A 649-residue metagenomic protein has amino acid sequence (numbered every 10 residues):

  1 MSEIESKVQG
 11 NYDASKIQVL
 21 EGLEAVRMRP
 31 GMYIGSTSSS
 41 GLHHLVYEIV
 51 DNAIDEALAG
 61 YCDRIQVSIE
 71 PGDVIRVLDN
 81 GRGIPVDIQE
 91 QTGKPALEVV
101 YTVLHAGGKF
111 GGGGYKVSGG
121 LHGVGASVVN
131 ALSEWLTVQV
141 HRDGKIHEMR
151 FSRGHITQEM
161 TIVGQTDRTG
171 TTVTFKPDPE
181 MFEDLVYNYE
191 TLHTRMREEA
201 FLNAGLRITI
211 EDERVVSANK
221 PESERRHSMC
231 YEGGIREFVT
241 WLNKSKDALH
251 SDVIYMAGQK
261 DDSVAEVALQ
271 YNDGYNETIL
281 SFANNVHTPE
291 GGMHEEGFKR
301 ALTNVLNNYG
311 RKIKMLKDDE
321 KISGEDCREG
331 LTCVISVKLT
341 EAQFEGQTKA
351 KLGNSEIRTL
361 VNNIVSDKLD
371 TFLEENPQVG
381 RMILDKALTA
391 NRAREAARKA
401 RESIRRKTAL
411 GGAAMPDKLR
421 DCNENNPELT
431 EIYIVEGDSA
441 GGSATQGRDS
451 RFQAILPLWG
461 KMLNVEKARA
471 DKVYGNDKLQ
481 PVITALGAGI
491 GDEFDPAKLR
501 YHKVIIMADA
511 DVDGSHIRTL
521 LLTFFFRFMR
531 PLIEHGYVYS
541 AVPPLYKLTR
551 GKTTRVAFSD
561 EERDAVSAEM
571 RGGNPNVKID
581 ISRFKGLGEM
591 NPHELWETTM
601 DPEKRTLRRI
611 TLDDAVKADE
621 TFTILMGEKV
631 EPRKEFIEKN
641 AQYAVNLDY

Functional and structural regions predicted by a protein language model:
M1-D13, L23, Y47, D55-A57 (+12 more regions): GHKL-family ATPase ATP-binding module
S15-M28: Mature N-terminal segment immediately following signal peptide/propeptide cleavage in secreted/periplasmic
M28-Y47: Conserved short strand/loop->alpha-helix "switch" segment adjacent to the catalytic nucleotide/phosphoryl-transfer site
D55-E56, G83-I84, V512-D513: Residues immediately C-terminal
I84-G107: Short conserved segment of the HATPase_c
R392-G411, N426-E431, G442, Q446-R448 (+1 more regions): C-terminal interaction appendages of subunits in large macromolecular complexes
